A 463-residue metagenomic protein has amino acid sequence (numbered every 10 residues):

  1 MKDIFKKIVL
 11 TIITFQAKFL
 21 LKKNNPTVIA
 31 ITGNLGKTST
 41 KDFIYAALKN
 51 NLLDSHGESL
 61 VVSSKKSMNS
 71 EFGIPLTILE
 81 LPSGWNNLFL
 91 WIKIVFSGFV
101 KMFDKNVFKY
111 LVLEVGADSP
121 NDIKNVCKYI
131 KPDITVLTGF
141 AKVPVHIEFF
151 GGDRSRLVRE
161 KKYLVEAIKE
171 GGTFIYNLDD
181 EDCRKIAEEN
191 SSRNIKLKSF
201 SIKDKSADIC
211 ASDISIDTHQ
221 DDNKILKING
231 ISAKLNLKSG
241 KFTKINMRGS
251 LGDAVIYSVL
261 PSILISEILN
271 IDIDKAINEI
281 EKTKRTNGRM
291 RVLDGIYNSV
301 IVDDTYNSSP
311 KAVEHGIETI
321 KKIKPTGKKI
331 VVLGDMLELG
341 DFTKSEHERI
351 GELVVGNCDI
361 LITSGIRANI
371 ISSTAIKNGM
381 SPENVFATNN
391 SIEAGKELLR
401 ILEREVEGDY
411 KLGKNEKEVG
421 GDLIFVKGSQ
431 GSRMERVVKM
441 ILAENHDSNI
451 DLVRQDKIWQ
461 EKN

Functional and structural regions predicted by a protein language model:
M1-I13, N24, K37, L53-S55 (+4 more regions): ATP-dependent carboxylate-amine ligase
K18-N24, K49-R159, G252, I256: ATP-dependent carboxylate-amine ligase catalytic core
N24-P26, H56, V107-Y110, K128-Y129 (+4 more regions): Acidic, Mg2+-coordinating active-site environments of NTP-dependent enzymes
A30, V62-S63, Y110-E114, F174-Y176 (+3 more regions): Short catalytic-loop micro-motif centered on adjacent basic/acidic residues
A30-I44: Glycine-rich phosphate-binding P-loop
T40-K41, G73, D122-I123, H146-I147 (+4 more regions): Short glycine-/acidic-enriched loop or helix-start segments at secondary-structure transitions that form or flank
D42-A47, L264: Active-site signature of alpha/beta-hydrolase-fold catalytic machinery across serine- and Asp/Cys-nucleophile hydrolases
G116-P120, D180-E181, S391-I392: Short beta->alpha connector loops
